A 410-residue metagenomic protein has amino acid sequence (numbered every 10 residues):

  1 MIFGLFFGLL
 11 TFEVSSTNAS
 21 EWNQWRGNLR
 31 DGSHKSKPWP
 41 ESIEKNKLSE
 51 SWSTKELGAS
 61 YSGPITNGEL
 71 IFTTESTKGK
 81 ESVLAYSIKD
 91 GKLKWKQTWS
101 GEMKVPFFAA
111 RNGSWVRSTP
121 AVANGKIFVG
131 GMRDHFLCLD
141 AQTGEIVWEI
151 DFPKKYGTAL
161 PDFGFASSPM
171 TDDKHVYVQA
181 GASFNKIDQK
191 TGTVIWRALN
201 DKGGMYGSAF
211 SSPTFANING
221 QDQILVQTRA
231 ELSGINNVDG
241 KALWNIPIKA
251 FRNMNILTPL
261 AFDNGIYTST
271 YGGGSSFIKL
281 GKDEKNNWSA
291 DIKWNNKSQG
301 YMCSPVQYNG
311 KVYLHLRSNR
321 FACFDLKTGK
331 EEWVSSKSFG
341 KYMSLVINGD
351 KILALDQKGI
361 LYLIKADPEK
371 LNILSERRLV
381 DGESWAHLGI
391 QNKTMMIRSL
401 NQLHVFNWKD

Functional and structural regions predicted by a protein language model:
S20-E50, S276: Blade/loop signatures of beta-propeller domains
S53-I65, K96-A121, E149-T171, R197-Q221 (+5 more regions): Extracytoplasmic beta-rich repeat domains
S87-D90, D140-T143, D188-G192, N236-D239 (+4 more regions): Short loop/turn segments that connect beta-strands within beta-propeller blades
G274, N296-A366: Loop/turn-rich, solvent-exposed surfaces of beta-rich toroidal or solenoidal domains
G359, E383-D410: Blade-level signature of beta-propeller repeat domains, shared across WD40, Kelch, NHL, RCC1 and BNR/Asp-box propellers
